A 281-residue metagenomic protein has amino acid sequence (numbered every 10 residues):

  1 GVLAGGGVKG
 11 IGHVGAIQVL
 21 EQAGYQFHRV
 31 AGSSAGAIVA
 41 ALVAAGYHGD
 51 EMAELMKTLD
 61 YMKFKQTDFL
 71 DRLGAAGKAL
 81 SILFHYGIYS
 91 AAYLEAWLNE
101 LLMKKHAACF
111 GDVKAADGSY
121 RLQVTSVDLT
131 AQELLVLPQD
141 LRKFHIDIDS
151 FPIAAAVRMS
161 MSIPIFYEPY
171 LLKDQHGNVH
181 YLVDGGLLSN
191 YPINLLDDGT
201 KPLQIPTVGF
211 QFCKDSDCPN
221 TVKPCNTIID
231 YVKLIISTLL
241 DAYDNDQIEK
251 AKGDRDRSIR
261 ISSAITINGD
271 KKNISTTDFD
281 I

Functional and structural regions predicted by a protein language model:
G1-S33, A41-I281: Patatin-like phospholipase
